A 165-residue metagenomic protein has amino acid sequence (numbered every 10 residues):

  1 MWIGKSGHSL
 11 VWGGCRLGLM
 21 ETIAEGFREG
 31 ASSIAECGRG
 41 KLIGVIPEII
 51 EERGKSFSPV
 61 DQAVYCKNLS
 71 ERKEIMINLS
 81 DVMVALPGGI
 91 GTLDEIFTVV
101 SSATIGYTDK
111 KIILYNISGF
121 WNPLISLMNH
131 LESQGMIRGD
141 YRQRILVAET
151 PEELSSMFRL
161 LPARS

Functional and structural regions predicted by a protein language model:
M1-L79, Y115-F158, A163-S165: A cross-family phosphate/adenosyl-ligand binding-site feature
R16-E21, G91-D94, D109: Short, flexible micro-motifs
A35, S102-D109, M136-I137: Arginine/glycine-rich "motif VI" loop of SF2 helicases in the C-terminal RecA-like domain
S70-I105, I113, P162-S165: Active-site/ligand-binding-proximal alpha/beta "capping" segment
L86, Y107, S118-N122: Glycine-rich phosphate/nucleotide-binding loop
